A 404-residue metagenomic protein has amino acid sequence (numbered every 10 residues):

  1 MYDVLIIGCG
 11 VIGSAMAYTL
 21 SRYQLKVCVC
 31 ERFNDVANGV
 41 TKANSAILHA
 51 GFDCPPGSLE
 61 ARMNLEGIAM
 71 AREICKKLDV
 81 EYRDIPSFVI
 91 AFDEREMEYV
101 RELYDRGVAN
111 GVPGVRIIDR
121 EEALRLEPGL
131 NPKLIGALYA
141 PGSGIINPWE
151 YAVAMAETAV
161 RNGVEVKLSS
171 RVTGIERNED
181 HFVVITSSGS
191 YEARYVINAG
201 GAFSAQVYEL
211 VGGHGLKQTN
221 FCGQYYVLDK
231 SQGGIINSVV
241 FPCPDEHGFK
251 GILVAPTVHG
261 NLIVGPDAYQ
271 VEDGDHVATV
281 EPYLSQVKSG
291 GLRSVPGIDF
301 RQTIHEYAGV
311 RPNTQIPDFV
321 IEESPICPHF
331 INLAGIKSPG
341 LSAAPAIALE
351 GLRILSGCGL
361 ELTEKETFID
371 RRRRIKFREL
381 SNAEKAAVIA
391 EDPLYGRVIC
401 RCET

Functional and structural regions predicted by a protein language model:
Y2-V29: N-terminal Rossmann-like FAD-binding beta1-loop-alpha1 element of flavoenzymes
A15, I175-G265, Y269-A278, E379-I389: Flavin-dependent oxidoreductases
S21-A43: Glycine-rich FAD pyrophosphate-binding loop
A46-L126, F249-I252: Dinucleotide-binding Rossmann-like beta1-alpha1 core, especially the glycine-rich loop that anchors the ADP
E60-L65, I90-Y99, L138-E157, V277-P282 (+2 more regions): Short beta-strand to alpha-helix junction loop
L138-Y195: Helical element adjacent to the flavin cofactor pocket in flavoenzyme catalytic cores
V258-H259, D275-V398: C-terminal catalytic lobe of FAD-dependent flavoproteins
